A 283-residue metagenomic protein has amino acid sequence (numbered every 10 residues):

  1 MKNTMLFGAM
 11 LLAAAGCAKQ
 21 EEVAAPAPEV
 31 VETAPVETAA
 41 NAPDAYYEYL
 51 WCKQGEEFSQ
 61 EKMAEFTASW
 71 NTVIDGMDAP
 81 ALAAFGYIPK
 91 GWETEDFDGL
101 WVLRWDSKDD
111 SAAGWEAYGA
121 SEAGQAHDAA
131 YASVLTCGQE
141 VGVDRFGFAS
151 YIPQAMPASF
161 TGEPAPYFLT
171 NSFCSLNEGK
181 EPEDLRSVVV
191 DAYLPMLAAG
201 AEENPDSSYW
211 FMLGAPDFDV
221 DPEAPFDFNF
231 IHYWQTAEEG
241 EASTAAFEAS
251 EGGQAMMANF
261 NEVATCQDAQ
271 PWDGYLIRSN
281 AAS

Functional and structural regions predicted by a protein language model:
K2-G8: Sec-dependent signal peptide recognition, specifically the positively charged N-region followed immediately by
N3, Q125, A129-A132: Structured, amphipathic secondary-structure segments that form assembly/contact surfaces in multi-subunit
M10-L11, A130, N259: Residue-level signal for mature regions of secreted extracellular proteins and peptides
A14-G16: C-terminal motif of bacterial Sec signal peptides marking the signal peptidase cleavage site
Q20-G124, S133-A255, N261-S283: Short S/T/G/P-rich N-terminal loop/turn motif that feeds into the first structured element of a domain
